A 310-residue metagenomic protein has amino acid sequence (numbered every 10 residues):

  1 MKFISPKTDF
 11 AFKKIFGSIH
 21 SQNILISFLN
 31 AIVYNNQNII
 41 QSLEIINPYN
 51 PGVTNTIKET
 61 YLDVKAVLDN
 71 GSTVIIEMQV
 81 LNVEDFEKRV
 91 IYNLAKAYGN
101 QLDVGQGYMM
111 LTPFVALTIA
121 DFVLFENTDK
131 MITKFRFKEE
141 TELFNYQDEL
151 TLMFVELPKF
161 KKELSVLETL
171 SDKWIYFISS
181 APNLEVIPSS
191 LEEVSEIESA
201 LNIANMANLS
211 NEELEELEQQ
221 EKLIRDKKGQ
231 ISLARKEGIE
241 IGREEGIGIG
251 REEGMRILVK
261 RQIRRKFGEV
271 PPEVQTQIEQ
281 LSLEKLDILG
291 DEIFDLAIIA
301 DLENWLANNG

Functional and structural regions predicted by a protein language model:
M1-G310: Elongated, amphipathic alpha-helical interaction scaffolds
